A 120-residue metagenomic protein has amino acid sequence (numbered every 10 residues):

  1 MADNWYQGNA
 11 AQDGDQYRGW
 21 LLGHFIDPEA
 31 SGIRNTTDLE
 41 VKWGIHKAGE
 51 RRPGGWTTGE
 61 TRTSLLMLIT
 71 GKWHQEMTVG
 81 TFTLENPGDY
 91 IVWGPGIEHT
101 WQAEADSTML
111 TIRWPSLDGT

Functional and structural regions predicted by a protein language model:
M1-A48, P53-W56: A short, N-terminal "cap"/entry segment at the start of jelly-roll beta-barrel domains of the cupin/DSBH fold
G32-N35, R52-E60, M77, T83 (+1 more regions): Short histidine-centered beta-strand/loop micro-motifs that create catalytic or ligand/metal-coordination sites
D38-E40, R62, D106: A structure-centric signal for secondary-structure junctions around beta-strands
K42-G44, L66, L110: Conserved hydrophobic/aromatic positions in well-ordered beta-strands
H46, T58-Q75: Short, conserved beta-strand element in jelly-roll/cupin
V79-G96: Short acidic-glycine-tyrosine-enriched beta hairpin
P95-T120: Ligand-binding loop in jelly-roll beta-barrel domains
